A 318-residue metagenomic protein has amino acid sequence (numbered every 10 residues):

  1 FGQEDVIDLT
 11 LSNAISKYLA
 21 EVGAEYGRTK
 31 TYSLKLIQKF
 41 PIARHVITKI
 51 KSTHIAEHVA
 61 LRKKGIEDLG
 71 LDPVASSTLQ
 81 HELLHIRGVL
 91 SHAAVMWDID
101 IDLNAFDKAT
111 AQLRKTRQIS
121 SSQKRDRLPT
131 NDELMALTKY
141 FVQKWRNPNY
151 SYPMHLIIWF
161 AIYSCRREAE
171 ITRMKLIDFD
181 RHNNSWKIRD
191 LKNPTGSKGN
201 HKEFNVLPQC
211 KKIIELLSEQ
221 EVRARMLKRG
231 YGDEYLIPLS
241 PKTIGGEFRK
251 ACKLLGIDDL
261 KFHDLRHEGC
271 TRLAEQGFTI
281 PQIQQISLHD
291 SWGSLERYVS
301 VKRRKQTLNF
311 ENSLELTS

Functional and structural regions predicted by a protein language model:
F1-L9, N13, S91, N205: Basic/aromatic DNA-contact patch characteristic of tyrosine site-specific recombinases
S12-P73: Basic/aromatic-enriched alpha-helical hairpins
P73-S76, Q80-L84, V95, I99-N104 (+3 more regions): Basic, Lys/Arg- and aromatic-enriched nucleic-acid-binding interface segment
R87-L90, A94, R303-Q306: C-terminal flanking helix
D107-A111, R173-S218: Conserved tyrosine-mediated DNA breakage-rejoining catalytic core shared by Y-recombinases
R127, P194-S218, K228-K250, K261: C-terminal catalytic core of Y-nucleophile DNA break-rejoin enzymes
Q143-S151, S164, V222-Y235, G245-Q285 (+2 more regions): Short, basic (Lys/Arg/His-rich) helix/loop patches that form interaction surfaces in the mid-to-C-terminal regions
D190-P194, K242, I280, S287-N312: Catalytic-site neighborhood detector that most strongly recognizes the C-terminal catalytic loop/helix of tyrosine
